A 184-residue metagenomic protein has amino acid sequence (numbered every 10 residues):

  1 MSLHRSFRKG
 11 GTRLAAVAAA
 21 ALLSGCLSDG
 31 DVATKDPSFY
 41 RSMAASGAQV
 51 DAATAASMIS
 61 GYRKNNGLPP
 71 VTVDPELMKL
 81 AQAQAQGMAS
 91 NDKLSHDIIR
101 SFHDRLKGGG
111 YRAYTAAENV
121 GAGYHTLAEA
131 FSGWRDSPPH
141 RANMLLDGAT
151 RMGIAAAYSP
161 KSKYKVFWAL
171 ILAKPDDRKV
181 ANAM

Functional and structural regions predicted by a protein language model:
S2-A15: Bacterial N-terminal signal peptides that target proteins for export
L22-G25: C-terminal motif of bacterial Sec signal peptides marking the signal peptidase cleavage site
L27-G30: Bacterial signal peptide processing site
K35-A89: A short alpha-helix/helix-coil micro-patch that ends at or immediately precedes a cysteine
V50, L68, E76, A83 (+4 more regions): Extracytoplasmic
A53-G61, P75-Q86, D104, E118 (+4 more regions): Solvent-exposed, polar/charged alpha-helical surfaces in well-ordered, non-transmembrane soluble domains, broadly
M78-H125: Short, surface-exposed glycine/acidic/tryptophan-bearing loops
L127-M184: Disulfide-stabilized extracellular recognition modules
